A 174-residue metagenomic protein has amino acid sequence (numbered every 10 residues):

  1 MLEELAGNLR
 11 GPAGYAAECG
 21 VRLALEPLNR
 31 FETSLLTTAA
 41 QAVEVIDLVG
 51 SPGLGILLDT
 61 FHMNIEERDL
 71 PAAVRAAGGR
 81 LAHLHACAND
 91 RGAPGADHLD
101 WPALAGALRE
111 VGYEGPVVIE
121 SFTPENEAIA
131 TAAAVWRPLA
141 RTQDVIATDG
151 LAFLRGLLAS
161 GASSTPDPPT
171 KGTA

Functional and structural regions predicted by a protein language model:
M1-G55, I65, R137, R141-V145: Active-site acidic/histidine proton-transfer and metal-coordination neighborhood in alpha/beta enzyme cores
A40-L54, L58, N64-A174: Histidine-acidic metal/acid-base catalytic patches
